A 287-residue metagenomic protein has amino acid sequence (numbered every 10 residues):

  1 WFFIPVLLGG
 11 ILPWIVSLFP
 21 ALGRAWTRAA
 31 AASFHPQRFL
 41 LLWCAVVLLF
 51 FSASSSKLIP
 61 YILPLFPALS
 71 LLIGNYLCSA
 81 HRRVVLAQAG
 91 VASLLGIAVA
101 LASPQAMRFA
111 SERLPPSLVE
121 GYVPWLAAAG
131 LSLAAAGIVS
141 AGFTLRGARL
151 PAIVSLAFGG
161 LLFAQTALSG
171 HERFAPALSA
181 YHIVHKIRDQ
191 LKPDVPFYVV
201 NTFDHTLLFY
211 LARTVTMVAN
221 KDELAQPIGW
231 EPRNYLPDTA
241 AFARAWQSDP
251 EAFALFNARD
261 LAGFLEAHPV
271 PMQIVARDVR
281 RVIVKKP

Functional and structural regions predicted by a protein language model:
W1-F19: Membrane-lumen/periplasm interface segments of multi-pass, membrane-embedded glycan/lipid transferases
L12, A21-P287: Membrane-embedded architecture of ER/inner-membrane glycosylation machinery
